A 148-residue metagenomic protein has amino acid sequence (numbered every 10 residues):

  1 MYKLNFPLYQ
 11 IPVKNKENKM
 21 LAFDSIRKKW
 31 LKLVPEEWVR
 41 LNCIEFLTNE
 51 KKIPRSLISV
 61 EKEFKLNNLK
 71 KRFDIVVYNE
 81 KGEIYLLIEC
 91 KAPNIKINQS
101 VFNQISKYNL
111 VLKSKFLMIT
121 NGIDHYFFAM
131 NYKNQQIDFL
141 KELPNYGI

Functional and structural regions predicted by a protein language model:
M1-F116, I123-I148: A short, conserved, highly charged catalytic patch centered on acidic carboxylates
